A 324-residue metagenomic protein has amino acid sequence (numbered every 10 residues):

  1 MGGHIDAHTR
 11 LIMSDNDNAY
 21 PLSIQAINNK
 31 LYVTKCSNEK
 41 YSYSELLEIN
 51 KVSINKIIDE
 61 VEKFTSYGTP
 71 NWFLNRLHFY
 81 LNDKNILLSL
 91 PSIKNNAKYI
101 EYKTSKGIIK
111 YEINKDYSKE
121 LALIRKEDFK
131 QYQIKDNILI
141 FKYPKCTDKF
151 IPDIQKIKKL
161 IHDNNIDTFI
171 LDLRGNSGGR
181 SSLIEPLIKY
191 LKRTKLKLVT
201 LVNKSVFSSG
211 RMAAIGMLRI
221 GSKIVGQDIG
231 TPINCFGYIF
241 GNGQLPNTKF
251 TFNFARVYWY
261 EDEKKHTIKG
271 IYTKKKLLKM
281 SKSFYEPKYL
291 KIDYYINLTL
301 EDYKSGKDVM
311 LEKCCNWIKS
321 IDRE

Functional and structural regions predicted by a protein language model:
M1-F169, G175, K197, V309 (+1 more regions): Flexible, low-complexity junctional segments that flank or bridge functional domains
K106-I108, E127-E324: C-terminal "post-core" interaction segments
